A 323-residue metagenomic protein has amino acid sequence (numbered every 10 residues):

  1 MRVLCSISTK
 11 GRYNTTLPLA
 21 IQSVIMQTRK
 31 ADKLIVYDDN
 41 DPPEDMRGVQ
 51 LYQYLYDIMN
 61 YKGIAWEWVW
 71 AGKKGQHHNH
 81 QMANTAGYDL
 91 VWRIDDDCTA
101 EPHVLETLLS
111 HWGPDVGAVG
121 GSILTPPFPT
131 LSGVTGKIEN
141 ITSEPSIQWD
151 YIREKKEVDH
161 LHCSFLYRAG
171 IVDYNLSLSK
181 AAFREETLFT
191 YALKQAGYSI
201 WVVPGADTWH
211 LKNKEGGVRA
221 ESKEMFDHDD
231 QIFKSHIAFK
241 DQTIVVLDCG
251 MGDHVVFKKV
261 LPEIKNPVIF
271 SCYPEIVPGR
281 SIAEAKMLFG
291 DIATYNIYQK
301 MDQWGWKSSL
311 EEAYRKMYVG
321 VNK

Functional and structural regions predicted by a protein language model:
M1-S23, T243-L247: N-proximal low-complexity "stem/linker" segments adjacent to membrane-targeting elements
Q22-A31, E263-I264: Short, acidic, metal-binding catalytic loop of nucleotide-sugar glycosyltransferases
W70-G87: Glycine-rich, basic loop-to-helix element that forms the pyrophosphate-binding segment of sugar-nucleotide handling
D89-D97, K323: Short beta-strand-to-loop acidic/aromatic patch adjacent to the donor-nucleotide binding site
H103-G136: Conserved donor NDP-sugar-binding/catalytic core segment of glycosyltransferases
S146-Y167: A recurrent flexible, glycine/aromatic-enriched loop bordering the glycosyltransferase active site that acts as
A182-F189: Acidic donor-binding loop at a coil-to-helix junction in glycosyltransferase catalytic cores that engages
V202-S222: Active-site donor/metal-binding and catalytic loop motifs of nucleotide-sugar-dependent glycosylation enzymes
